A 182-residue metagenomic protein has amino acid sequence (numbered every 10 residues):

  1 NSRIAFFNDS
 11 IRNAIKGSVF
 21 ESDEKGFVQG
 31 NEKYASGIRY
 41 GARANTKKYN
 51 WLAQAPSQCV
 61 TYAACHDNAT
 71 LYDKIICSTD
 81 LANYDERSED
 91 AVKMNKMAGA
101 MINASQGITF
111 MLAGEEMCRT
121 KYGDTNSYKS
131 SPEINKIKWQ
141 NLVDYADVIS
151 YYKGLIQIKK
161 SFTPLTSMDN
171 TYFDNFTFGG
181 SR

Functional and structural regions predicted by a protein language model:
N1, N135-K138: Catalytic cores of eukaryotic secretory-pathway lumenal/extracellular enzymes that build and remodel glycoconjugates
N1-A113, M117, Y128, T163-L165 (+2 more regions): Conserved alpha/beta catalytic core and glycan-binding cleft of carbohydrate-active enzymes
Q58-C59, E133, Y151: Residues that flank catalytic or metal-binding motifs in active/ligand-binding sites
C77-E86, E133-I134, N141-Y145: Non-catalytic scaffold segments within catalytic domains of secreted glycoside hydrolases
T120: Core nucleic-acid recognition elements
G123-E133: Aromatic- and acidic-residue-enriched segments that line the glycan-binding/catalytic groove of carbohydrate-active
T125-N126, N141, N175-R182: Short amphipathic alpha-helical patches
K138-Y172: Catalytic cores of secreted or luminal carbohydrate-active enzymes
